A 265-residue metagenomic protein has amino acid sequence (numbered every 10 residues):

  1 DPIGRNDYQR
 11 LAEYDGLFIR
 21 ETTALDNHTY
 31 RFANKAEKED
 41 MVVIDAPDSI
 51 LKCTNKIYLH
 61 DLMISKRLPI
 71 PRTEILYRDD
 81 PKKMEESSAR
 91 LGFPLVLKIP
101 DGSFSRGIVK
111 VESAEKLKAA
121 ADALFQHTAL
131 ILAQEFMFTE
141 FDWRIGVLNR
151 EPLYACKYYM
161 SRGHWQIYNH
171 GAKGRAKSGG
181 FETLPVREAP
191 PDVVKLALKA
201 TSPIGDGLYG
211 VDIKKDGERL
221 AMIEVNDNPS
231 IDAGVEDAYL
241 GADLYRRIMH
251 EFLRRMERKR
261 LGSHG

Functional and structural regions predicted by a protein language model:
D1-R72: Conserved N-proximal alpha/beta basic substrate-recognition cap immediately N-terminal to, or forming the N-lobe
P2-G4, Q134, D206-G217: A short glycine-rich, hydrophobically flanked beta-strand micro-motif that places a catalytic Asp/Glu for divalent metal
N6-D7, K82-M84, K116: Short acidic active-site motifs
T22-A24, D101-G102, N228: Short glycine-rich anion-binding loops that position phosphate/pyrophosphate groups of nucleotides and phosphorylated
R67, P71-F93: Rossmann-like NAD(P)H-binding beta-loop-alpha module
L95, P152-Y154, Y209, A221-E224: Protein kinase-like catalytic core scaffold
R106-T201, L220: Phosphate-binding site of ATP-dependent enzymes
E188, S202, K215-G265: C-terminal active-site "lid" helix and adjoining low-complexity regulatory extension at the edge of ATP-using catalytic
